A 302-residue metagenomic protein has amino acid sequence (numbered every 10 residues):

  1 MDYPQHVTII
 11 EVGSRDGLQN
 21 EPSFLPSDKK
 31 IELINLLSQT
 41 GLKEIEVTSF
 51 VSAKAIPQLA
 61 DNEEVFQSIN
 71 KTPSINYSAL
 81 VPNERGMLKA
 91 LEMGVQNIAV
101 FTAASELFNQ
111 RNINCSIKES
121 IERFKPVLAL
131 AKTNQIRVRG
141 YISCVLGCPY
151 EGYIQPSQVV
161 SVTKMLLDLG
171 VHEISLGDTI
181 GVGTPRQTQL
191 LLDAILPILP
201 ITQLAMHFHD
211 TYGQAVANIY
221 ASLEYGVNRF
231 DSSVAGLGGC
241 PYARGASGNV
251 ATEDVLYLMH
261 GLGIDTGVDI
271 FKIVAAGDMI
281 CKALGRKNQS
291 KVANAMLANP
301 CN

Functional and structural regions predicted by a protein language model:
M1-N302: Catalytic cores and adjacent flexible loops of soluble metabolic enzymes that perform enolate/carbanion chemistry on
